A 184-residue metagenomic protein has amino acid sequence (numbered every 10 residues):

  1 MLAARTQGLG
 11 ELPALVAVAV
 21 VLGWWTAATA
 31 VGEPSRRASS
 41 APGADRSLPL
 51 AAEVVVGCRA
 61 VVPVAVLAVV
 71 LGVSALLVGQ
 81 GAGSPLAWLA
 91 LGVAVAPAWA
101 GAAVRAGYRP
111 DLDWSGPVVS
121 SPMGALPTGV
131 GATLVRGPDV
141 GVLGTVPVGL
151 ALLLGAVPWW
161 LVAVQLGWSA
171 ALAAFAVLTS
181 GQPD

Functional and structural regions predicted by a protein language model:
M1-R46, L50-D184: Hydrophobic alpha-helical transmembrane segments of membrane proteins
